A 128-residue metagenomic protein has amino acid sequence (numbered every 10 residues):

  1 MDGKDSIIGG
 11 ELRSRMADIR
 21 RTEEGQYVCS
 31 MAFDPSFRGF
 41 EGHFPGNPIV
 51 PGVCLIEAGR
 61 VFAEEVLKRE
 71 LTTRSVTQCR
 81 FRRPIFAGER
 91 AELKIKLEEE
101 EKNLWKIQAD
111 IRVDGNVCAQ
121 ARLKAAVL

Functional and structural regions predicted by a protein language model:
D2-K4, P84: Short boundary/loop segments of OB/S1/cold-shock single-stranded nucleic-acid-binding domains
I8-V50: Catalytic strand-loop segment that frames the active site of acyl-thioester-processing enzymes
S14-Q26, A87, K96-L128: HotDog/MaoC-like acyl-thioester-processing domains
F33, F81, A125-V127: Hydrophobic residues in beta-strands and at strand termini
G52, I95: Residue-level signal for inorganic ion chemistry
V53-V61: Short amphipathic alpha-helical face segments that pack within enzyme cores and frequently flank/anchor catalytic
R60-K94, L104: Hydrophobic beta-strand-centered segment that forms part of the acyl-chain substrate-binding groove
